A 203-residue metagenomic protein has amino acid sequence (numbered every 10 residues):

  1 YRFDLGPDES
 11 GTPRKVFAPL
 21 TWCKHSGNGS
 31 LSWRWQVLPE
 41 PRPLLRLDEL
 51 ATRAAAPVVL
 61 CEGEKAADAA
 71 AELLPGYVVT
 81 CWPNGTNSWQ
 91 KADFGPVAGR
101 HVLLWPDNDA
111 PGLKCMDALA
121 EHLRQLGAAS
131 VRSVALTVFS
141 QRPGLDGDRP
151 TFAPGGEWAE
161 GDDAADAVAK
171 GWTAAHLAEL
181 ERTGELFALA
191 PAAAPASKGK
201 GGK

Functional and structural regions predicted by a protein language model:
Y1-L31: Short, His- and charge-rich active-site/binding loops that engage polyanionic ligands
P7-G11, S26, L50-V58, E64-G202: TOPRIM fold recognition
T12-P13, W22, S32, E40 (+3 more regions): Intrinsically disordered, low-complexity sequence elements enriched in Ser/Thr/Gly/Pro
S30-A55: Glycine-/acidic-rich phosphate or pyrophosphate-binding loops and their flanking alpha/beta elements
